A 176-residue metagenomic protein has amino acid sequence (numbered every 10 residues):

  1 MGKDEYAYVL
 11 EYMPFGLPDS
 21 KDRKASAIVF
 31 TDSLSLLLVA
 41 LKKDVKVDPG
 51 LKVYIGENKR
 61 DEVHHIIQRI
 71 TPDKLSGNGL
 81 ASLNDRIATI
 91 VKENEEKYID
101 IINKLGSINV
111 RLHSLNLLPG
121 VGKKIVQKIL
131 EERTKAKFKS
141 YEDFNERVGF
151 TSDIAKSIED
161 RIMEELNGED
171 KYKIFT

Functional and structural regions predicted by a protein language model:
M1-E93: Structure-specific DNA junction-binding interface
D4, M13, L117-P119, E165: Generic detector of intrinsically disordered, low-complexity, polar/charged segments
I90-L117, E131-T176: C-terminal extensions
G122-K123: Small-residue hinge/turn detector
V126-I129: Conserved hydrophobic/aromatic packing and binding residues within compact polymer-binding modules
